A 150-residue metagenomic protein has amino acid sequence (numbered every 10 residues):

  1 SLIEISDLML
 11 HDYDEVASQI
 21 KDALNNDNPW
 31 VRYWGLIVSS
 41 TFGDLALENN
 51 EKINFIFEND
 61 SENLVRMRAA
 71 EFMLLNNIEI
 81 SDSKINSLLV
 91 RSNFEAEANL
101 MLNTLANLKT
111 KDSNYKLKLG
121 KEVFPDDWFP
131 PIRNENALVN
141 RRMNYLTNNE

Functional and structural regions predicted by a protein language model:
S1-H11, W30-L45, F55, L64-I78 (+2 more regions): Structural detector for internal amphipathic alpha-helices that build alpha-solenoid repeat scaffolds
H11-N25, D44-F57, I78-V90, K111-P125: Amphipathic alpha-helical scaffolding segments comprising HEAT/armadillo-like alpha-solenoid repeats
D27-N28, S61-E62, N93-F94, W128-F129: Short inter-helical turns and helix N-cap capping residues of alpha-solenoid HEAT/ARM repeat scaffolds
